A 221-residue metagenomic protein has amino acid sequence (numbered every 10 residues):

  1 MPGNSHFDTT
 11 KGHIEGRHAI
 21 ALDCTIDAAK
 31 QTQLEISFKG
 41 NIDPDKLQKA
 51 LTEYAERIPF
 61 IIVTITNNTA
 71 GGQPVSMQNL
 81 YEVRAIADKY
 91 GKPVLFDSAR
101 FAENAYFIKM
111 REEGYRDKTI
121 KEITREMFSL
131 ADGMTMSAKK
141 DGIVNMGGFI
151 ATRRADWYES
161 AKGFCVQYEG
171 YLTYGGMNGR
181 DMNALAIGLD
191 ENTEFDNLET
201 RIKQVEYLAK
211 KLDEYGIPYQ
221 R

Functional and structural regions predicted by a protein language model:
M1-Y219: Conserved PLP-enzyme active-site core in the AAT-like
